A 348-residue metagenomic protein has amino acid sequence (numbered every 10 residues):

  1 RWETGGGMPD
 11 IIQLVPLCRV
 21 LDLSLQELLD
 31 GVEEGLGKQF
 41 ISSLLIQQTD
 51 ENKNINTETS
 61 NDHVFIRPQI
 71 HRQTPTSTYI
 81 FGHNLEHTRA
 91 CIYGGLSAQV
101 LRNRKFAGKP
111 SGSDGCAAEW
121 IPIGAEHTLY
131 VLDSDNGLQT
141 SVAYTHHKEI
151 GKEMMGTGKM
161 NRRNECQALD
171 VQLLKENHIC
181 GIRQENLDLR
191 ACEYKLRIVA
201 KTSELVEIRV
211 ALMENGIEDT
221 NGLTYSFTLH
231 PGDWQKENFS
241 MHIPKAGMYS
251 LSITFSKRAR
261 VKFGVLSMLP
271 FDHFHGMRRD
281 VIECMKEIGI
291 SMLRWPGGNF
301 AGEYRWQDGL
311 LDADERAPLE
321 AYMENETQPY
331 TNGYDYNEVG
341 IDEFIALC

Functional and structural regions predicted by a protein language model:
R1-M8, D30-E33: Recognition helix of helix-turn-helix/homeodomain-like DNA-binding domains that insert into the DNA major groove
M8-I11, R260: Residue at a beta-strand N-cap/secondary-structure junction
I12-E27: DNA major-groove recognition helix of helix-turn-helix/homeodomain DNA-binding modules
S24, D50-N337: Extracellular and organelle-lumenal recognition/adhesion modules and their flexible linkers in secreted
D30-N54: Short, charged recognition helix plus adjacent turn of helix-turn-helix-like nucleic-acid-binding domains
V281-I282, I341-I345: Generic structural signal for well-ordered alpha-helices, preferentially at hydrophobic/aromatic core positions
